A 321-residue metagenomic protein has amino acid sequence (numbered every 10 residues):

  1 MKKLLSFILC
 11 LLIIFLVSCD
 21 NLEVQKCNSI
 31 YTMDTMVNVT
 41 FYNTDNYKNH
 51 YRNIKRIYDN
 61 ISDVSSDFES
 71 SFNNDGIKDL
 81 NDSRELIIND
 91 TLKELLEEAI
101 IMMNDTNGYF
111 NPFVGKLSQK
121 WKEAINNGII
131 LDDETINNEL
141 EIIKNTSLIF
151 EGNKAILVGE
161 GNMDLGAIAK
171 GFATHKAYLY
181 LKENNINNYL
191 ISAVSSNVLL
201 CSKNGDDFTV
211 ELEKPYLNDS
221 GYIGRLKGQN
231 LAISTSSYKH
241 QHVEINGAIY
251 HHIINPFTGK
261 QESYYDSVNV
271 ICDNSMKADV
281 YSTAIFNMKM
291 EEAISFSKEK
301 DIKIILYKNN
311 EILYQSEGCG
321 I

Functional and structural regions predicted by a protein language model:
K2-I321: Mature catalytic core of soluble alpha/beta enzymes
